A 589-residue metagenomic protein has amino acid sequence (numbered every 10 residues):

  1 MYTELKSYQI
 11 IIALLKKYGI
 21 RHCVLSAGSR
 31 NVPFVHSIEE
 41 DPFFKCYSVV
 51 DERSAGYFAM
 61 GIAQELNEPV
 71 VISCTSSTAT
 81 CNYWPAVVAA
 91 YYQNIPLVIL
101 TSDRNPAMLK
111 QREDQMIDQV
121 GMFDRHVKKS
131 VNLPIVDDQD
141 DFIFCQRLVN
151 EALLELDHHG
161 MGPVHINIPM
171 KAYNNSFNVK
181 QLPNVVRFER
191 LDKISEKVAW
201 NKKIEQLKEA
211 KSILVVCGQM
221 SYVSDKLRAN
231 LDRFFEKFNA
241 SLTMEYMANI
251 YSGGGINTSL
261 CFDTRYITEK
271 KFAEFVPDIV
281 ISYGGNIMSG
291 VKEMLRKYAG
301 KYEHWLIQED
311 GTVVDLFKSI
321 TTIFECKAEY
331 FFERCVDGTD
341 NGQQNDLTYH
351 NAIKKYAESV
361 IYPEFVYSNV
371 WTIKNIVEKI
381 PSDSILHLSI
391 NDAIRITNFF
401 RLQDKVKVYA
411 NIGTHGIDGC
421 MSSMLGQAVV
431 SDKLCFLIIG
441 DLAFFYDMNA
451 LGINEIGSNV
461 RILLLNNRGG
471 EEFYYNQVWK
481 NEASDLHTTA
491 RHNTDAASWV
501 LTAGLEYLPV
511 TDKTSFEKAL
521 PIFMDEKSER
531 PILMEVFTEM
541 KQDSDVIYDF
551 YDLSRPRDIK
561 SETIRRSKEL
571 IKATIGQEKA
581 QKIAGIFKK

Functional and structural regions predicted by a protein language model:
M1-Y2, L295-D392, K513-K589: Phosphate/pyrophosphate-binding active-site segments
Y2-V88: N-terminal cofactor/phosphate-binding cores enriched in small/glycine residues, especially glycine-rich loops such as
Y8-A13, G19, S26-R30, F34-I38 (+3 more regions): Active-site diphosphate/adenylate-binding microenvironment
R21-V24, K45-Y47, E65-R104, V276-G284 (+2 more regions): A short, small-residue-rich loop immediately preceding and capping a beta-strand
N82, C217-W305, Q403-S431, F445-N449 (+1 more regions): Glycine-rich, anion-gripping cofactor-binding loops and their flanking helix/strand elements in enzyme active sites
L100, A107-D118, F399-K589: Thiamine diphosphate
T101-V149, E245-A352, N454-E455, I462 (+2 more regions): Glycine-rich, acidic loop regions that bind phosphate or pyrophosphate groups
L148-E151, E155-A210: Conformationally flexible catalytic loops at phosphate/diphosphate-handling active centers
